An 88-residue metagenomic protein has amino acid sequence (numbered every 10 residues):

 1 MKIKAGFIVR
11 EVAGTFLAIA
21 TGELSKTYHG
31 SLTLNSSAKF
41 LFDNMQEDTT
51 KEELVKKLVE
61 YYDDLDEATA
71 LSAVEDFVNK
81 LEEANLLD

Functional and structural regions predicted by a protein language model:
M1-Q46: Acidic, low-complexity/disordered tracts enriched in E/D and polar residues
G30-D88: Long, charge-rich, low-complexity alpha-helical segments
